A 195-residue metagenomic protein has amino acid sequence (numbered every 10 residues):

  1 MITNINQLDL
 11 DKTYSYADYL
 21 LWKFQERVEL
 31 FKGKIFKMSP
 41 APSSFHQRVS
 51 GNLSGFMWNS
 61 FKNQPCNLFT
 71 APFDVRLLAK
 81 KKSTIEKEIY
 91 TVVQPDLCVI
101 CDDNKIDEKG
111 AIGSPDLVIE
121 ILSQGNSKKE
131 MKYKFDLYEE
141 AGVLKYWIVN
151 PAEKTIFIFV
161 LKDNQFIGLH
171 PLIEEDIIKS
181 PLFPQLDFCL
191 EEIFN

Functional and structural regions predicted by a protein language model:
M1-N195: Gly/Pro/Ser/Thr-rich low-complexity, intrinsically disordered segments predominantly at protein N-termini
